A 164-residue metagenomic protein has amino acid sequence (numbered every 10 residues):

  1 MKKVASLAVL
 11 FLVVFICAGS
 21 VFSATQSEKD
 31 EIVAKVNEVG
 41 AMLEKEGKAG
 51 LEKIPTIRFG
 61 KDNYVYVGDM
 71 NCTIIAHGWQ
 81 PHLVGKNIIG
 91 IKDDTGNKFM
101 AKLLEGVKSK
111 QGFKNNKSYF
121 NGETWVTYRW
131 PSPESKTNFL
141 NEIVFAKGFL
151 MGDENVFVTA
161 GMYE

Functional and structural regions predicted by a protein language model:
M1-F11, I16-E164: N-terminal membrane-sensor/transducer module of prokaryotic signaling receptors
